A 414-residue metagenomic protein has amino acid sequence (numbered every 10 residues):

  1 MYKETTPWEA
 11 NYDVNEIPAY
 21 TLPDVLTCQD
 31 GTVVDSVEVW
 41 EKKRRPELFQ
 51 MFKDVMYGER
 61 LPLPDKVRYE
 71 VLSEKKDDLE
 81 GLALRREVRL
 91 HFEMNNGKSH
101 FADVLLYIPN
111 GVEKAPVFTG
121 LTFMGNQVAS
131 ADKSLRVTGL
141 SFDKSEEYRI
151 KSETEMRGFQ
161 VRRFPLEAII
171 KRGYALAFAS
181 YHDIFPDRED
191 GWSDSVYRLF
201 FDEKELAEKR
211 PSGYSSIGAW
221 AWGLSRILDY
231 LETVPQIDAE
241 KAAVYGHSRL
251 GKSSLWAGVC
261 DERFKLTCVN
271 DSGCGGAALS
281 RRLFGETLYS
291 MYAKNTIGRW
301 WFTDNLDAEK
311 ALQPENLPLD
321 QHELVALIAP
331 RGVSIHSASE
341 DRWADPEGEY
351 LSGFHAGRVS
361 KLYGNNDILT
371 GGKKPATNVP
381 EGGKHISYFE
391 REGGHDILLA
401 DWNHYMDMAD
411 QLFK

Functional and structural regions predicted by a protein language model:
M1-R60, M408: N-terminal pre-domain segments of enzymes
E59-P116, T122-N126, S134, S141-S145: N-terminal cap/lid segment of alpha/beta-hydrolase-fold proteins
E113, G120-Q236, G276, S280-R282: Cap/lid segment of the alpha/beta-hydrolase catalytic domain
V196-L199, E203, V269-L324, E349-G371: Mobile cap/lid helix-loop segments that gate and shape the active-site cleft of serine hydrolases
A219, S225-L288, Q313-P314: Primarily recognizes the serine-hydrolase "nucleophile elbow" in alpha/beta-hydrolase and SGNH/GDSL folds
I297, G353-K414: C-terminal catalytic histidine-bearing segment of alpha/beta-hydrolase fold enzymes
A329-P346, E392-G393: Conserved strand-to-loop "acid loop" that flanks and positions the catalytic carboxylate
R342-S352, L398: Conserved alpha/beta-hydrolase "acid-adjacent" motif
